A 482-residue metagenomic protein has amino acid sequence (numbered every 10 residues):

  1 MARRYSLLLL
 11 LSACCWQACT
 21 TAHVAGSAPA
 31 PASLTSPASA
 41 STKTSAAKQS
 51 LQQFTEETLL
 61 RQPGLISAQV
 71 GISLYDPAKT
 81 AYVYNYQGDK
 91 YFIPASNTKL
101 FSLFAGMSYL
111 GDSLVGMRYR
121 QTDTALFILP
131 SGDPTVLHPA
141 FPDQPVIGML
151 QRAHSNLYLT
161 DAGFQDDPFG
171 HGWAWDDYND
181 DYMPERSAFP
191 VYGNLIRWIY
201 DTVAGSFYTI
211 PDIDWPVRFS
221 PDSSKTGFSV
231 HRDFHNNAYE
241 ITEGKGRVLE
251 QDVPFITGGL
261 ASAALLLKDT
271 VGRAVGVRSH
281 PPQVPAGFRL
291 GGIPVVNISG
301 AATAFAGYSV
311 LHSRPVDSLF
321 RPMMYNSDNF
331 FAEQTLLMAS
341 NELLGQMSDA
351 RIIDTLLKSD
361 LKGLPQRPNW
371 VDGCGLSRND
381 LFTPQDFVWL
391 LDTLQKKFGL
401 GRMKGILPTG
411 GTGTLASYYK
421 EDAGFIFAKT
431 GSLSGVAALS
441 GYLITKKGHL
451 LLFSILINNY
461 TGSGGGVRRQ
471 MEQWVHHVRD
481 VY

Functional and structural regions predicted by a protein language model:
M1-S36: Bacterial Sec-dependent N-terminal signal peptides
A28-S45, L51, L59, S108-P365 (+1 more regions): Conserved serine DD-peptidase/penicillin-binding transpeptidase domain and beta-lactam-recognizing active-site
T58, Y86-G88, A140-D143, D372-G373: N-terminal post-signal-peptidase region of extra-cytosolic proteins
L60-Y86: A short, well-structured edge-of-sheet supersecondary motif
A78-K79, I93-F101, Q121, L137 (+1 more regions): Intrinsically disordered, glycine/charged-rich N-terminal periplasmic/extracytoplasmic linker segments that lie
T80, K99-L103, L157, F189 (+5 more regions): Residue-level preference for non-acidic, small/hydrophobic
V83-N85, N326-N329, E333-Y482: Small-residue-rich helix-loop
N85-A105, Y109: Short active-site loop at a secondary-structure junction that contains or immediately precedes the catalytic residue(s)
